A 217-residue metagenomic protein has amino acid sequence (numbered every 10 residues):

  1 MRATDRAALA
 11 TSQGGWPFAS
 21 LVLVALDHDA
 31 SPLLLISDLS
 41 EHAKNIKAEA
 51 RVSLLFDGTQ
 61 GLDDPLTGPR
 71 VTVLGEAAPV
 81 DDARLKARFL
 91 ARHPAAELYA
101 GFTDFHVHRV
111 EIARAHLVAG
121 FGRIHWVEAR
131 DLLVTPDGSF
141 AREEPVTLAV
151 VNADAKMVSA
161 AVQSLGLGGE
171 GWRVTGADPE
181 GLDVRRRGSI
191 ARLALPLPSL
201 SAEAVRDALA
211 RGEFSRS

Functional and structural regions predicted by a protein language model:
M1-K47, L55: An N-terminal domain-cap segment
R6-A8, L33, S53, T72 (+3 more regions): Ordered hydrophobic segments in well-structured contexts
T11-Q13, L26, F56-L62, A119 (+1 more regions): Short acidic, glycine-rich loop/turn motifs
L23, E76-A78, A194: Generic structural detector for well-ordered beta-strands
V24-H28, F56-V73, H125-V146: N-terminal short leaders/motifs
L39-L98, F102-F105, E111-A115, I190: Short, structured beta-strand-loop surface elements
L98-S217: C-terminal edge-of-domain segments
